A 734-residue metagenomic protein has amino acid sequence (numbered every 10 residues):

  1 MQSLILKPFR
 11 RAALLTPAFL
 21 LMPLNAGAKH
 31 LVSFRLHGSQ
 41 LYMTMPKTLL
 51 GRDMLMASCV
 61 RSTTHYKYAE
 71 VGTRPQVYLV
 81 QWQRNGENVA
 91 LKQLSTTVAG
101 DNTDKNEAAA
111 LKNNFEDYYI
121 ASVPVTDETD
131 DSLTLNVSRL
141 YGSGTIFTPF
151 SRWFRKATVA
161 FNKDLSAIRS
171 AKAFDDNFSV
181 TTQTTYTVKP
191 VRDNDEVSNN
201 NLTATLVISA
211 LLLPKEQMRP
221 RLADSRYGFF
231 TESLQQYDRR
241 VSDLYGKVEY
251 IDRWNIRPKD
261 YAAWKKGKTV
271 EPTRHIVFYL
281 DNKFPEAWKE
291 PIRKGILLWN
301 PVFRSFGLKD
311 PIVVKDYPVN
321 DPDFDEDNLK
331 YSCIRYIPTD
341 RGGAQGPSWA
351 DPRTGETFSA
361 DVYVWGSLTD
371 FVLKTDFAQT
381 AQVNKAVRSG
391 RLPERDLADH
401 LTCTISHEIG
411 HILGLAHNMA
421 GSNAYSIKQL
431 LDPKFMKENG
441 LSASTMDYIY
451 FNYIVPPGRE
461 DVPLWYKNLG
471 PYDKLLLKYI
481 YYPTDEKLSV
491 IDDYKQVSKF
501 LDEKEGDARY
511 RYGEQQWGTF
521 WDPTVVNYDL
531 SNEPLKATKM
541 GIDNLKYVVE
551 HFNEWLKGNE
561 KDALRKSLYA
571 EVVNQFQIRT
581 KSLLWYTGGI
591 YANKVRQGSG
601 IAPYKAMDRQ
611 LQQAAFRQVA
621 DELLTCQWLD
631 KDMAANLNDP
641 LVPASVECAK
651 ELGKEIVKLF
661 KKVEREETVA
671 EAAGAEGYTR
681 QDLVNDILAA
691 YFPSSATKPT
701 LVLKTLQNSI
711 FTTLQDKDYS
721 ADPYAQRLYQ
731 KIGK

Functional and structural regions predicted by a protein language model:
Q2-L14: Bacterial N-terminal signal peptides that target proteins for export
A13-P23: Bacterial N-terminal signal peptides
L24-A28: Sec/Tat signal peptide C-region and signal peptidase I cleavage site
K29-F284, V302, F306, Y317-V372 (+5 more regions): Auxiliary tRNA-acceptor-end handling modules of aminoacyl-tRNA synthetases
E290-L297, P301, D399, C403 (+1 more regions): Solvent-exposed, polar/charged alpha-helical surfaces in well-ordered, non-transmembrane soluble domains, broadly
L297-L308, G410-H411, L415, F451 (+1 more regions): Sec-exported extracytoplasmic/periplasmic mature domains
D316-I337, D399-P456: The catalytic-center signature of Zn2+-dependent metalloproteases
S422-K734: Conserved catalytic/binding loops enriched for acidic/polar residues
